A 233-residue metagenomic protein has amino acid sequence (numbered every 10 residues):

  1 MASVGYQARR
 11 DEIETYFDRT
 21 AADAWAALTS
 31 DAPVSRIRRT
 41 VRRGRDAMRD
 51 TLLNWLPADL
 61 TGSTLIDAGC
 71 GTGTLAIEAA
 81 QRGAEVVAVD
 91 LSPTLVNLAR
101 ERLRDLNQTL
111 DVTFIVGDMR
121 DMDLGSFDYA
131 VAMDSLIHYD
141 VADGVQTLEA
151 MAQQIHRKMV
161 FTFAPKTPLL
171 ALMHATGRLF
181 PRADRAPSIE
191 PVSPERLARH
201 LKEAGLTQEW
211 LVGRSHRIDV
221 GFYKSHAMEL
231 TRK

Functional and structural regions predicted by a protein language model:
M1-D31: N-terminal, positively charged/glycine-rich alpha-helical extensions of SAM-dependent methyltransferases
R42-T61: Conserved alpha-helix/loop element of class I SAM-dependent methyltransferases that forms part of the SAM/SAH-binding
I66, T74-V116: Class I SAM-dependent methyltransferase SAM/SAH-binding core
G71: Conserved glycine-rich SAM-binding loop
V131: A conserved beta-strand element that flanks and buttresses the S-adenosyl-L-methionine
Y139-A150: A short, conserved alpha-helix within the catalytic core of class I
H156-P165: Conserved beta-strand signature within the Rossmann-like core of class I S-adenosyl-L-methionine
S188-L206: Short alpha-helix
